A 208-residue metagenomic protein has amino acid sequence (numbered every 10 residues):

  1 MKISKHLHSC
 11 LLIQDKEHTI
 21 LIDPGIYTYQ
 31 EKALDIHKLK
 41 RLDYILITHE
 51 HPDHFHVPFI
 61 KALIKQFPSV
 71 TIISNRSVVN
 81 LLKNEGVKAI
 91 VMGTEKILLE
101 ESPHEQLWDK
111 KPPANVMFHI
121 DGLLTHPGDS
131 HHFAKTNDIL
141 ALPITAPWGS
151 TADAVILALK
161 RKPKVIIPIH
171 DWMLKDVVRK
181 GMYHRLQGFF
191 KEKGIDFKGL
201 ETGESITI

Functional and structural regions predicted by a protein language model:
S4, K83-K96, P103-E105, K110-P112 (+1 more regions): Binuclear metal-ion centers of metallo-dependent hydrolases, dominated by the metallo-beta-lactamase
L7-S9, S74-L81, P127-H132: Short, polar loop motifs at secondary-structure junctions
L12-L46, P58-A62, Q106-W108, S130-F133: Pre-active-site segment of Zn-dependent metallo-hydrolases
L12-Q14, L21, E95-L157: Catalytic core of the metallo-beta-lactamase
Y27-Y29, H51-F55, V79-L82, H132-K135 (+3 more regions): Active-site environment of divalent metal-dependent phosphoester hydrolases
A33-T94: Active-site HxH/HxHxD metal-binding segment of metal-dependent hydrolases
D43, D138-A141, K164: Conserved acidic residues
S69, A154-W172: Proline-aspartate-enriched helix->loop->beta-strand connector
